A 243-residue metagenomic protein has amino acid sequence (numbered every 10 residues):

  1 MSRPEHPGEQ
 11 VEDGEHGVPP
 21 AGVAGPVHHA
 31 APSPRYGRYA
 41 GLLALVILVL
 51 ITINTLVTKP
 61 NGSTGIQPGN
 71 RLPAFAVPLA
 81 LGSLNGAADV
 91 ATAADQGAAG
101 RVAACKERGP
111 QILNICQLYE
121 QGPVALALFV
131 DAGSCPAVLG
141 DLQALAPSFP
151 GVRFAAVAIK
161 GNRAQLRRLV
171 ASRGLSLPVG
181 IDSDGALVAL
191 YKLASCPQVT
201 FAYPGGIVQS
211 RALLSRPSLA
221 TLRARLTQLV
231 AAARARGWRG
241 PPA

Functional and structural regions predicted by a protein language model:
M1-Q96, R239-P241: N-terminal targeting signals for export/organelle localization
R3, L50-G62, R108, D141-S148 (+2 more regions): Short, surface-exposed patches at the edges or C-terminal ends of soluble domains, predominantly
N70-L72, E120-A125, F154, A194: Extracytoplasmic
L84, S134, R163, V208 (+1 more regions): Flexible, glycine-rich phosphate/dinucleotide-binding loops and adjacent beta-alpha linkers at cofactor/substrate
D89-L142: Short active-site neighborhood of thiol/selenol oxidoreductases, capturing the structured segment around
Q121-G122, A171-L175, S183-A233, A243: Thiol/disulfide oxidoreductase modules built on the thioredoxin-like
G122-R173, S183-V188, R239-A243: Structural microenvironment flanking redox-active thiols in thiol-disulfide oxidoreductases
